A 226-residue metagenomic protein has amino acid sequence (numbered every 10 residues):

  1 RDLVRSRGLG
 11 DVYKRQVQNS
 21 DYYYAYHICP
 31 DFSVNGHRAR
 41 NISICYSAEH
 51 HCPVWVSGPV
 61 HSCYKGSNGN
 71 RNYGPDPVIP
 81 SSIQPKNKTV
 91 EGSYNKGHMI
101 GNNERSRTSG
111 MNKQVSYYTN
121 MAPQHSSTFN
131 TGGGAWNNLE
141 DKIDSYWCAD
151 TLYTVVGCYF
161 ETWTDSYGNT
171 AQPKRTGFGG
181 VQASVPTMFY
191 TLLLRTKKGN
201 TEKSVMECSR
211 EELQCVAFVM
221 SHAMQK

Functional and structural regions predicted by a protein language model:
R1, R7, D11-K226: Domain-level detector for secreted/extracellular nuclease and nuclease-toxin modules, and for the ENPP-like C-terminal
